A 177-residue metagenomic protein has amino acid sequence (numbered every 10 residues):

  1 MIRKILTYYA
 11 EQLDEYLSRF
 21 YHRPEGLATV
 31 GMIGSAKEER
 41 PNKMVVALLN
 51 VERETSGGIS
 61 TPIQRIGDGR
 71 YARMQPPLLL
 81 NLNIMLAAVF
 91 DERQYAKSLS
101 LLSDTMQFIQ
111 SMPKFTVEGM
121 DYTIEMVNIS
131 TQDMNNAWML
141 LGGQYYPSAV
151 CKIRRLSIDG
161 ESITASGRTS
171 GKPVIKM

Functional and structural regions predicted by a protein language model:
M1, N81-N83, D91-Q94, L101-Q107 (+1 more regions): Long protein-protein interaction modules used by eukaryotic assembly/scaffold proteins
M1-Q64: Small/polar-rich, solvent-exposed N-terminal microdomains that initiate assembly or binding
T55-L86: A broadly used, surface-exposed interaction patch
S60-R65, A96-D104, M120-D121: "Short basic amphipathic alpha-helical interaction patches in structured regions
G69-P77, S166-M177: Short, cationic low-complexity segments
Y71-P77, Q94, L140-G142: Short, solvent-exposed beta-strand/turn "edge" segments of beta-rich domains on protein surfaces
M74-D91, S103, Y146-R155: Oligomerization/assembly interface segments of phage tail-like spikes and tubes
S100, M106-E161: Acidic-leaning, charged glycine-interspersed low-complexity segments
